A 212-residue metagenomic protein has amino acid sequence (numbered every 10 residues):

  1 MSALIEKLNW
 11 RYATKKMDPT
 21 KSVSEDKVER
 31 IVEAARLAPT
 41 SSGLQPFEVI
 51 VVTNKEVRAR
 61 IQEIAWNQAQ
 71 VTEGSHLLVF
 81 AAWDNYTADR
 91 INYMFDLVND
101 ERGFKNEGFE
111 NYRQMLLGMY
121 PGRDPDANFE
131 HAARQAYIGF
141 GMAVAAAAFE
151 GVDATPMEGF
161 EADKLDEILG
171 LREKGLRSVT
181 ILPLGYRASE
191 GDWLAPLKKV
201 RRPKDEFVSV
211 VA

Functional and structural regions predicted by a protein language model:
M1-A212: Acidic, surface-exposed loops and disordered segments
